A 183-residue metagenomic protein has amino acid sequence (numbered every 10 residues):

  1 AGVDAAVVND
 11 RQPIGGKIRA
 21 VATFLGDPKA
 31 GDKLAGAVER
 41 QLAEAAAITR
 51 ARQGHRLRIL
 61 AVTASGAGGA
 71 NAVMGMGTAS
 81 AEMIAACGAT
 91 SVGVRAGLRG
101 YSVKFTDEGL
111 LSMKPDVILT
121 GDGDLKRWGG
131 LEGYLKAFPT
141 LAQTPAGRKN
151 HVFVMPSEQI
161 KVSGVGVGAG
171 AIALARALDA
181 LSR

Functional and structural regions predicted by a protein language model:
A1-F24, P28, K104-Q143: Acidic/His-rich segments in extracytoplasmic proteins that coordinate ligands and/or metal ions
A1-G69, V94, N150-R183: Extracytoplasmic substrate-binding proteins
T49-A51, A81, Q143-P145: Short secondary-structure boundary/capping segments
Q53-L57, G77-T78, A86, M113: Short gly/pro-enriched beta-turn/loop segments at secondary-structure junctions
V62-S65, A96-G97, P115, G123-D124: Histidine- and/or cysteine-centered catalytic micro-motif in compact active-site loops
A70-G75: Glycine- and acidic-residue-enriched helix-capping/strand-helix junction motifs
G77-Y101, D122: His/Asp/Glu-enriched short active-site or ligand-binding loop at hydrolase and phosphoryl-transfer sites
A85, F105-E108, M113, I172 (+1 more regions): Small-molecule-sensing regulatory modules
